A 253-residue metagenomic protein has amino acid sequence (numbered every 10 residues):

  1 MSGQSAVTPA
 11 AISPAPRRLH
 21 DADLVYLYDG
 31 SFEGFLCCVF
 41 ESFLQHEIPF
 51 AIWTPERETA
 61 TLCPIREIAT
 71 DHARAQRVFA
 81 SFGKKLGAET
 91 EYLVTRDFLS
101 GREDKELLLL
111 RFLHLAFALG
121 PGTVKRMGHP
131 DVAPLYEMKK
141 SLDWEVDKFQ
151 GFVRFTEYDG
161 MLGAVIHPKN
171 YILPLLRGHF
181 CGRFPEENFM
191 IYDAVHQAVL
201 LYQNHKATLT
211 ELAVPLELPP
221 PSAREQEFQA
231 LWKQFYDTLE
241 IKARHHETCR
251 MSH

Functional and structural regions predicted by a protein language model:
S2-G3, V7-H72: N-terminal ordered "arm"
P14-V25, W53-E56, T70-R74, L86-H253: Extended, charged helical/alpha-beta scaffold domains that provide interaction surfaces
V39, F43-L44, F82, L142 (+1 more regions): Hydrophobic, Leu/Ile/Phe/Ala-enriched alpha-helical segments that form helix-helix packing faces
F79-L86: Glycine-rich nucleotide/cofactor/substrate-binding loop typically near the N-terminus or early in the first domain
